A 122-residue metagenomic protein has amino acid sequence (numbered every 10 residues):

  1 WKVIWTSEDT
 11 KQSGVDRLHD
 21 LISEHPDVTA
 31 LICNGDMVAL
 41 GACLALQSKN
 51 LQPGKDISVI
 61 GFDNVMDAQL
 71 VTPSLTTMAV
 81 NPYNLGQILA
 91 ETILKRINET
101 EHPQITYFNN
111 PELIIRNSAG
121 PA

Functional and structural regions predicted by a protein language model:
W1-A122: Bacterial carbohydrate/catabolite-sensing allosteric modules
